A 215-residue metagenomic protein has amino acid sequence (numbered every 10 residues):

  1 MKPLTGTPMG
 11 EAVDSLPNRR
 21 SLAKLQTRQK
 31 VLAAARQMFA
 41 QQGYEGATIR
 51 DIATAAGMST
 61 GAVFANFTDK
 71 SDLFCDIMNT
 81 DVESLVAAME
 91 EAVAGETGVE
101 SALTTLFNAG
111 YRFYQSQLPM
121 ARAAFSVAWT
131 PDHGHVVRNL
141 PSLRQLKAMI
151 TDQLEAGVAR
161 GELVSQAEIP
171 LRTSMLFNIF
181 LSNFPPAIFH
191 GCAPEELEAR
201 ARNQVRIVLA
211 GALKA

Functional and structural regions predicted by a protein language model:
M1-Q42, I49-M58, D72: Basic, helix-initiating cap at the start of DNA-binding domains
L25-A33, E45-G46, G57, A65-E90 (+3 more regions): An amphipathic alpha-helix adjacent to DNA-recognition modules
G61: Key DNA-contact positions within bacterial/archaeal DNA-binding proteins
D76, E90-P119, I169, T173-L176: Hydrophobic alpha-helical connector segments
E83-V86, S116, G134-R160, P170-S174 (+1 more regions): Amphipathic alpha-helical packing segments from all-alpha helical-bundle domains
R112-S116, D152, A156, S174-E195 (+1 more regions): Amphipathic C-terminal alpha-helical segment
Q115-G134, P185-F189: Amphipathic alpha-helical segments used for helix-helix packing
